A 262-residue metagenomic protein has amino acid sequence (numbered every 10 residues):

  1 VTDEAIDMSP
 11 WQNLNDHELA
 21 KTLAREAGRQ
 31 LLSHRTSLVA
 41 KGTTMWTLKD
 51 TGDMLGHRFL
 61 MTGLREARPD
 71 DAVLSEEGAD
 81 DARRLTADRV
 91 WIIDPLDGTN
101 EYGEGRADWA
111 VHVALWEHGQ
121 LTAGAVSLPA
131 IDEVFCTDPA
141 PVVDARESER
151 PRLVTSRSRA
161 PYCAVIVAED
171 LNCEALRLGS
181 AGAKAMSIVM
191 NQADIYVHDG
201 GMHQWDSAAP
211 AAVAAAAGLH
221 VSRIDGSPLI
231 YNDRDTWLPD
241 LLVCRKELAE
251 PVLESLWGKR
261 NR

Functional and structural regions predicted by a protein language model:
T2-L96, N261-R262: N-terminal subdomain of lithium-sensitive/metallo-dependent phosphomonoesterases centered on the IMPase/IPPase/PAP
A27, L31-H34, D53, L64 (+7 more regions): Residue-level signal for inorganic ion chemistry
A40, R65, D81-R84, V126-S127 (+3 more regions): Short secondary-structure boundary/capping segments
P69, A87-D88, G119-L121, S148-R150 (+1 more regions): Short coil/turn connectors at secondary-structure junctions
S75-E77, D138, G179, D225: Short loop/edge segments at beta-strand edges and connector loops that shape dinucleotide/nucleotide cofactor-binding
R84-P139: DPxDG-like acidic metal-binding loop motif
E147-R262: An extended, acidic
